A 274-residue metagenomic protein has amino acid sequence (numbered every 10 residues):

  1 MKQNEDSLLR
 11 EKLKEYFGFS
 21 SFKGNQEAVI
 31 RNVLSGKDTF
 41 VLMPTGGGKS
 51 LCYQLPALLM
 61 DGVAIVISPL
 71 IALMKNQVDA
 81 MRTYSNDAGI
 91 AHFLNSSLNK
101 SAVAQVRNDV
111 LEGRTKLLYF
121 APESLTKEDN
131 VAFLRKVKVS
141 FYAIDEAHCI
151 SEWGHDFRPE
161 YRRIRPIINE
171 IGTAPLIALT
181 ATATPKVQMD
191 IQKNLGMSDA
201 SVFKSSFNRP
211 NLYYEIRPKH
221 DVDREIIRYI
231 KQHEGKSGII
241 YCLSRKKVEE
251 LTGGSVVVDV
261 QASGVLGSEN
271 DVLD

Functional and structural regions predicted by a protein language model:
M1-K2, L118: Intrinsically disordered, low-complexity N-terminal extensions of nucleic-acid-metabolism proteins
S7-Y16, S20, G24, A28-F40 (+5 more regions): Helicase motor core with emphasis on the C-terminal RecA-like subdomain
A72: Conserved Rossmann-like nucleotide-cofactor binding loop
